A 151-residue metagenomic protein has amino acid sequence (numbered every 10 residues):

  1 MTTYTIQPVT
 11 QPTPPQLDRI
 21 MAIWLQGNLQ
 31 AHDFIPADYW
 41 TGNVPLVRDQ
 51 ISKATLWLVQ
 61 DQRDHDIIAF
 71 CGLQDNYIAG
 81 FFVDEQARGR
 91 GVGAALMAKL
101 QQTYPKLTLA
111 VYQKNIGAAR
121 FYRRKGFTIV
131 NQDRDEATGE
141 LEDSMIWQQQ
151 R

Functional and structural regions predicted by a protein language model:
T5-A22: A short beta-loop-alpha structural element at the N-terminal edge of CoA-dependent acyl/N-acetyltransferase catalytic
L17, M21-V47: Conserved GNAT-fold acetyl-CoA-binding loop/helix
L46-L58, Y77: A short helix-loop-beta-strand connector motif used in the catalytic cores of GNAT acetyltransferases and, in some
T55-A69: Conserved beta-hairpin
Y77-R88, V111-Y112: A short, internal acetyl-CoA/4′-phosphopantetheine-binding micro-motif in the GNAT/acyltransferase core
G89-Q102, R120, R124: Conserved acetyl-CoA-binding loop-helix of GNAT-fold acetyltransferases
Q102-K114: Conserved GNAT acetyl-CoA-binding A-motif
A110-Y112, T128-S144: Conserved catalytic-core motifs of GNAT/GCN5-like acyltransferases
